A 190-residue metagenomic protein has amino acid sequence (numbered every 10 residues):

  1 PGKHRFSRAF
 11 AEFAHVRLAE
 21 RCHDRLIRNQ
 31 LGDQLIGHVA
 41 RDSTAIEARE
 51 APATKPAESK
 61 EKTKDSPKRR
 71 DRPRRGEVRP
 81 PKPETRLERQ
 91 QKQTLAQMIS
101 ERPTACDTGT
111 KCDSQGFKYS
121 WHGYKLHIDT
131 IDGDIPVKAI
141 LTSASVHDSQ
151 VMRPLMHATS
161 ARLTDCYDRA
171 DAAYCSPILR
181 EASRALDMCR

Functional and structural regions predicted by a protein language model:
P1-C189: Polybasic low-complexity intrinsically disordered regions
